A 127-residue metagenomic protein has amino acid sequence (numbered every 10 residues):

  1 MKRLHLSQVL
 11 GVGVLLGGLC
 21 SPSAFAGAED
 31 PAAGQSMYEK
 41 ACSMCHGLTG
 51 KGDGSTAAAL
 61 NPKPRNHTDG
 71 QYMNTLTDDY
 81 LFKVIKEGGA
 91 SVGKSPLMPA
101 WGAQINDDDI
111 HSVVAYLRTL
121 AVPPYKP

Functional and structural regions predicted by a protein language model:
M1-H5: N-terminal secretory signal peptides that target proteins for export/translocation
V9-S21: Bacterial N-terminal signal peptides
S21-M37, P127: Electrostatic cytochrome c docking/interface patches
A28, T75, Q104-I105: Short, conserved sequence motifs enriched in acidic/basic residues, glycine, and aromatics that mark functional "hot
D30, M37-Y38, T77, L81 (+1 more regions): Stable alpha-helical elements in mature extracytoplasmic
G34, Y38-L48, M98, V113 (+1 more regions): The canonical Cys-X-X-Cys-His
Q35, K51-Y80: Gly/Gly-Pro-rich "capping" loops immediately C-terminal to redox-active cysteine motifs in periplasmic/lumenal
A58-N66, V84-V114, L120, Y125-P127: Axial heme c-ligation environment in periplasmic c-type cytochrome domains
